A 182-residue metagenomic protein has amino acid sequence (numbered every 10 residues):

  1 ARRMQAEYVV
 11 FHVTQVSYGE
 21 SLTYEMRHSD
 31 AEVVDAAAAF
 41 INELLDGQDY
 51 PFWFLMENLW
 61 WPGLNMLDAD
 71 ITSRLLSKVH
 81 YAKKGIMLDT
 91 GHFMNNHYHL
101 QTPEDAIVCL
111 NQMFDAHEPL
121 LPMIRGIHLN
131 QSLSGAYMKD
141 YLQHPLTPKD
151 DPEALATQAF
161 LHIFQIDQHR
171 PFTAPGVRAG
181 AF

Functional and structural regions predicted by a protein language model:
A1-G85: Active-site acidic/histidine proton-transfer and metal-coordination neighborhood in alpha/beta enzyme cores
Y81-L88, M94-F182: Histidine-acidic metal/acid-base catalytic patches
